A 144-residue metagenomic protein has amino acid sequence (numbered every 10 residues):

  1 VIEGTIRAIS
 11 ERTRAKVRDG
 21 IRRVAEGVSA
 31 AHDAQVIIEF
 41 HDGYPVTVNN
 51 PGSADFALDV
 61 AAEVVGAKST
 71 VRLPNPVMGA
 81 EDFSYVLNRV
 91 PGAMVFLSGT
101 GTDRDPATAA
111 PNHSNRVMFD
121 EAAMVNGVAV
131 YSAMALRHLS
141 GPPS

Functional and structural regions predicted by a protein language model:
V1-S144: Metal-dependent amide/peptide-bond hydrolase catalytic core, centered on the "pita-bread" metallohydrolase fold
